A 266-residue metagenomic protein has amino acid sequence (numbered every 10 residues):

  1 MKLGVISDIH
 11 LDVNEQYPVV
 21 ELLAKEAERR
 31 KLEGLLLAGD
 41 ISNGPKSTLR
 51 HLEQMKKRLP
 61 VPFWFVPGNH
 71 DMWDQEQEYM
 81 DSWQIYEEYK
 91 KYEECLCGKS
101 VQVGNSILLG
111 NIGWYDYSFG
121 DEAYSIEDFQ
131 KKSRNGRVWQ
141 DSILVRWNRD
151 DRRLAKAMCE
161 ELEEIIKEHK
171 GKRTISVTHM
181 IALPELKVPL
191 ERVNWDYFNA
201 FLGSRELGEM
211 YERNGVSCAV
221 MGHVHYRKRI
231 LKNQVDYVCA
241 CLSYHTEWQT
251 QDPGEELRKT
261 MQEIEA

Functional and structural regions predicted by a protein language model:
M1-F65, D71-E78, V138-N148: N-terminal active-site segment of His-dependent metallophosphoesterases
M1-G4, S100-G110, R173, L231-Y237: Beta-strand-turn-beta hairpins that frame and shape the catalytic cleft of phosphate-ester-processing enzymes
V5-S7, L35-D40, W64-N69, E94-G98 (+4 more regions): Active-site neighborhood of phospho(di)ester-bond hydrolases with catalytic His/Asp-centered motifs
E15-P18, G39-R58, H70-K91, V103 (+4 more regions): Metal-dependent catalytic neighborhoods of phosphoester/phosphodiester hydrolases
L22, Q102, V188-G215, H225-A266: Binuclear metal-dependent phosphoesterase catalytic core
L22-A27, E53-Q54, Y92-N105, C159-K172: Short amphipathic alpha-helices and their capping/turn segments at secondary-structure boundaries
L59, Y89-E93, E161-R173, E209-A219: A structural motif corresponding to the C-terminal end of an alpha-helix and its immediate exit/capping segment
L109-I175, M180-Y197: Active-site-proximal loop/helix segment associated with metal-binding centers of metalloenzymes
